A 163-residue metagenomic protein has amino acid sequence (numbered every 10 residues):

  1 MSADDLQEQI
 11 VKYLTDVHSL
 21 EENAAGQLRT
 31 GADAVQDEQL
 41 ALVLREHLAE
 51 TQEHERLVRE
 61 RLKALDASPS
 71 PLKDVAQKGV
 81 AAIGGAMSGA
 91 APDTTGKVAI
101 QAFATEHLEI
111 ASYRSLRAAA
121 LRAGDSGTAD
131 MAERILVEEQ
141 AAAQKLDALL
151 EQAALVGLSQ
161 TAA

Functional and structural regions predicted by a protein language model:
M1-A163: Amphipathic alpha-helical hairpins
